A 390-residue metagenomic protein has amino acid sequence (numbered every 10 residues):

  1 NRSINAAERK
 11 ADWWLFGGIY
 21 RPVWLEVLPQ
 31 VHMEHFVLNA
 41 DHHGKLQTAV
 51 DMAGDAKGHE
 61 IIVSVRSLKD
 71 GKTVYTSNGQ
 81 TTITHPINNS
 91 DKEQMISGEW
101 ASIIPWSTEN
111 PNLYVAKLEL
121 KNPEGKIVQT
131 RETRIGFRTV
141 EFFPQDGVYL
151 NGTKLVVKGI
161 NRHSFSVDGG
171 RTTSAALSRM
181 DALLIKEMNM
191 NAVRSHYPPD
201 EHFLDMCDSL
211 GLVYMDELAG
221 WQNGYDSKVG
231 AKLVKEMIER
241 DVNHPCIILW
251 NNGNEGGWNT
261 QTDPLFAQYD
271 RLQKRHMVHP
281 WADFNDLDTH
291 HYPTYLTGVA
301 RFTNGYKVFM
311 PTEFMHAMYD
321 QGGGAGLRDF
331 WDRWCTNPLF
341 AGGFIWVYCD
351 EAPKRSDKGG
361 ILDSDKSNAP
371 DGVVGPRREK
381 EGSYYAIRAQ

Functional and structural regions predicted by a protein language model:
N1-E201, D205-S209, Y214, K232-E236 (+5 more regions): Secreted/periplasmic carbohydrate-active enzymes, especially glycoside hydrolases
A176, A182-E187, N191-G382: Substrate-binding/catalytic cleft of secreted carbohydrate-active enzymes, primarily glycoside hydrolases
